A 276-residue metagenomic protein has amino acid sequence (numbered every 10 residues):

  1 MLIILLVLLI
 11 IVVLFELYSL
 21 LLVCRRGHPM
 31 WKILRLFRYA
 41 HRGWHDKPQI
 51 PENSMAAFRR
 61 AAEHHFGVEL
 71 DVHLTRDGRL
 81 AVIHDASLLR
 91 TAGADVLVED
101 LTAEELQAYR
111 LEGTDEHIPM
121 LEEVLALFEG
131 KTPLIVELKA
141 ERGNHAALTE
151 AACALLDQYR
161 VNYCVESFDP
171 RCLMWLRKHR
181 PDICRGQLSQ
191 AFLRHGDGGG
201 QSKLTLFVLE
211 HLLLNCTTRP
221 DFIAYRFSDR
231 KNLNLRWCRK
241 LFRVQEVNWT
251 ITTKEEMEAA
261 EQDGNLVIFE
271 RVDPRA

Functional and structural regions predicted by a protein language model:
M1-A276: Phosphate-group recognition and catalysis centered on beta-loop-alpha active-site segments
